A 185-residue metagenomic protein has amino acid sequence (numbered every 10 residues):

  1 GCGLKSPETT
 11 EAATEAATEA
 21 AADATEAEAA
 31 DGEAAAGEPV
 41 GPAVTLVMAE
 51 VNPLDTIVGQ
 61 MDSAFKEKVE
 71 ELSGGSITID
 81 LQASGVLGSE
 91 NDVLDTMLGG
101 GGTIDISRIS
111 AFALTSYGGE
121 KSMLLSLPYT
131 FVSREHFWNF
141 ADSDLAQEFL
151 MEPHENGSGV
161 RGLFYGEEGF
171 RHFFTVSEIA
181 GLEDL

Functional and structural regions predicted by a protein language model:
G1-T45: Short, low-complexity disordered leader/linker segments with a strong preference for bacterial N-terminal type II
S6, E50, A111: Residues that line or immediately flank small-molecule/substrate-binding pockets and catalytic motifs
G32-A35, D55-D80: Short, polar/charged alpha-helical segment
P42-V44, G75-I77, S158, G169: Envelope-exposed proteins and targeting segments
L46-A64, S84-G88: Extracytoplasmic "Venus flytrap"
V47-A49, D80, S107: Short, well-ordered beta-strand segments
E67-E70, G100-D105, S110-D184: Contiguous mixed-secondary-structure segments that line small-molecule binding/active-site clefts of soluble domains
L81-D95, A180: Short helix-initiation/N-cap motifs at beta->coil->alpha
